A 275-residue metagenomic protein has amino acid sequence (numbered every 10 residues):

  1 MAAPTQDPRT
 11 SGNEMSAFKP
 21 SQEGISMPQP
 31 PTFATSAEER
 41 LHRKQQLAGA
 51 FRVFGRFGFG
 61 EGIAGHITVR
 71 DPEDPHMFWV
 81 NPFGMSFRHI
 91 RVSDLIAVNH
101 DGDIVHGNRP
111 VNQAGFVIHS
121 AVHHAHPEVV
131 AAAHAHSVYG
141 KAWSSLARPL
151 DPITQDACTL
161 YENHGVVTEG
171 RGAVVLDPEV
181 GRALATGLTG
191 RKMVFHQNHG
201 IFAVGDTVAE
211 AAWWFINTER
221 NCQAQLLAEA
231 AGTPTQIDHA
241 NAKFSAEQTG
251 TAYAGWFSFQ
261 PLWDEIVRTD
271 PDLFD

Functional and structural regions predicted by a protein language model:
P4, S16-A50, G190-D275: A conserved C-terminal secondary-structure "cap"
A37, K44-A133, G140-I153: An anion-binding catalytic pocket shared by soluble metabolic enzymes
V69, V122, H136, L184 (+2 more regions): Divalent metal-coordination and catalytic microenvironments
H76-F78, D103, V130-A133, G140 (+4 more regions): Structural motif
V138-V180: Class I SAM-dependent methyltransferase SAM-binding "motif I" and its flanking Rossmann-like core
G165-A203: A contiguous binding-surface segment within folded domains or other stable secondary-structure elements
